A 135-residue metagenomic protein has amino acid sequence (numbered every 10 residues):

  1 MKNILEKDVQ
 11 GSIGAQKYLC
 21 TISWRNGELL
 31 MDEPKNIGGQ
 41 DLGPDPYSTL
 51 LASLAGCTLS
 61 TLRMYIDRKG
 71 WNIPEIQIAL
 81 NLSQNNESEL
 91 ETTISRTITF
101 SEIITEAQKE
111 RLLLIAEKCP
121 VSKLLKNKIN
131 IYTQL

Functional and structural regions predicted by a protein language model:
M1-A52, R63-L135: Extended beta-strand/beta-hairpin segments
C57-T58: Alpha-helical metal-binding/catalytic segments enriched in His/Glu/Asp
